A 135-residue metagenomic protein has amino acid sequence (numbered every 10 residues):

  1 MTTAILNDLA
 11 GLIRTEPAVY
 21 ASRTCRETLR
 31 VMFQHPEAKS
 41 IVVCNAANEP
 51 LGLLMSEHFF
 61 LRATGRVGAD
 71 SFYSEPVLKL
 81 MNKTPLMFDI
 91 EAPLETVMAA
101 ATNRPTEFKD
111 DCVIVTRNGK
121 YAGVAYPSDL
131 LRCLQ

Functional and structural regions predicted by a protein language model:
M1-T15, M55-C112, Y126-Q135: Tandem CBS (Bateman) regulatory domains
R14, A21-Q34, K39-I41, E95-R104: Short, basic/aromatic recognition patches
T15-E16, C25, P50, P85: Short glycine/proline-centered loop/turn elements that form peptide/ligand docking sites
M32-P36, I41-F59, A101, D111-L130: A glycine-centered beta-loop-beta connector
